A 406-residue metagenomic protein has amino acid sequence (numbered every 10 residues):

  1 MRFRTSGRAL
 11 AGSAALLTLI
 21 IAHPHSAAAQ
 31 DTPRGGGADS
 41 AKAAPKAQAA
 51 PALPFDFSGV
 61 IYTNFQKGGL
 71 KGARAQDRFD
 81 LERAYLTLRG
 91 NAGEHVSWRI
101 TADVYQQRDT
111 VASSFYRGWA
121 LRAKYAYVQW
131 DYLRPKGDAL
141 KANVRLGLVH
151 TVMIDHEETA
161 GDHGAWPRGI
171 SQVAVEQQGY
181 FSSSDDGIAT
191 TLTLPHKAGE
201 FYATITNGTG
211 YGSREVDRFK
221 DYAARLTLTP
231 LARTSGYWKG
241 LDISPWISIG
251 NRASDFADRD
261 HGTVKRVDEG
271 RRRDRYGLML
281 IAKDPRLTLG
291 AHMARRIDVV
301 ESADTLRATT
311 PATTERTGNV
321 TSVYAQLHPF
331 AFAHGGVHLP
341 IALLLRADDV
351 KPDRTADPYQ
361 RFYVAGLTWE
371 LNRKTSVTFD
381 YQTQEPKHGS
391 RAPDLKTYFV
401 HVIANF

Functional and structural regions predicted by a protein language model:
M1-A44: Cleavable N-terminal export/targeting peptides
P45-Y211, V216-A223, T227-Y237, D242 (+5 more regions): Outer membrane beta-barrel
G72-Q76, S113-R117, V175-F181, Y211-E215 (+4 more regions): Outer-membrane beta-barrel domain signature
F219, T227-T229, G236-D353, A404: Detector for outer-membrane/organellar transmembrane beta-barrel domains, recognizing the amphipathic beta-strand
L226, D394-F406: Outer-membrane beta-barrel "beta-signal"
D348-P352, N372-K374, Q384-P386: Short Gly/Pro-enriched loop/turn and capping motifs at secondary-structure junctions
Y359-Y363: Charged helix-capping and loop-helix junction motifs
V364-D380: C-terminal closing repeat unit and adjoining cap/tail of repeat-based domains
